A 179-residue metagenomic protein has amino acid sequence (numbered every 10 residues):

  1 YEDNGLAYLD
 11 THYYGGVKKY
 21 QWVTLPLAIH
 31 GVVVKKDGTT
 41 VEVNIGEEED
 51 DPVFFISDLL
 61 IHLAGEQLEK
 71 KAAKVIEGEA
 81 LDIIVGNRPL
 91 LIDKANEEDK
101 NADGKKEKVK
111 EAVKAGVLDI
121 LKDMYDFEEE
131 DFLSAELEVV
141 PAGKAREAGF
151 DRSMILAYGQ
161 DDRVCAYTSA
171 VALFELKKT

Functional and structural regions predicted by a protein language model:
Y1-T179: N-terminal hydrophobic/helix-forming segments and targeting peptides
